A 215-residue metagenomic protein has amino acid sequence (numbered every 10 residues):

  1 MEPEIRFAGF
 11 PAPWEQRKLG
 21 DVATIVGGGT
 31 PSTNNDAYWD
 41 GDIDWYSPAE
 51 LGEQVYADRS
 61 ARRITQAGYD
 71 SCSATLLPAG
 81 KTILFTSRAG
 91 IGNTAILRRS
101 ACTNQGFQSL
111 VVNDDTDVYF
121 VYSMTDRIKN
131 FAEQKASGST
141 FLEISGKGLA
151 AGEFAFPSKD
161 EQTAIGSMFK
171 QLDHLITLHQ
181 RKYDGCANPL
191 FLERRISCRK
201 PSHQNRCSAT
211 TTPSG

Functional and structural regions predicted by a protein language model:
P3, D21, T163-L175, H179: Extracellular/lumenal glycan-associated surfaces
E4-G9, T140-F141, A150-K159, H174-T177 (+2 more regions): Short, recurring structural edge motifs at helix starts
R6-G29, R206-G215: Non-catalytic DNA-recognition/assembly elements of restriction-modification systems
A8-P13, S109-T116, G148-E161, G166 (+1 more regions): Proline-centric
G20-F156: DNA target-recognition domains and sequence-specific DNA-contacting regions of bacterial/archaeal
C186-P189: Hydrophobic topology marker
